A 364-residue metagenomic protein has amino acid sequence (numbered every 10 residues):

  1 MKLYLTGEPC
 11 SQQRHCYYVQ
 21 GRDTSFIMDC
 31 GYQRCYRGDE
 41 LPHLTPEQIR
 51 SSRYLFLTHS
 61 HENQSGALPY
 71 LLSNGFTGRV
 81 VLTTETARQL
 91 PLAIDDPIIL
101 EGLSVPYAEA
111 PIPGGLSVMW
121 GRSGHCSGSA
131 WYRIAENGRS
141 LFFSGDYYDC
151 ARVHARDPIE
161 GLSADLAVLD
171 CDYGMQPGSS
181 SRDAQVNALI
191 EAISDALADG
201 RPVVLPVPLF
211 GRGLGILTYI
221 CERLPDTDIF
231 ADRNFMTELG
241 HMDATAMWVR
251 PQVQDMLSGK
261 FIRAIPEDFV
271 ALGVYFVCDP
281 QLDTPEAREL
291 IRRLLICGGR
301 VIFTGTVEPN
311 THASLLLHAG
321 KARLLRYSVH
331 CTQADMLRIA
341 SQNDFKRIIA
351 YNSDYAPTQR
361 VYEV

Functional and structural regions predicted by a protein language model:
G7, M28-C30, S52-L68, V80-T84 (+9 more regions): Active-site neighborhood of phospho(di)ester-bond hydrolases with catalytic His/Asp-centered motifs
P9-R14, Y18-G78, L82-Q89, A93-G102 (+1 more regions): Pre-active-site segment of Zn-dependent metallo-hydrolases
S11, G259-V364: C-terminal regulatory/interaction regions
H15, G21, A110-L166: Catalytic core of the metallo-beta-lactamase
E47-R50, L71-F76, P158-S163, I291-C297 (+2 more regions): Short, conserved loop/helix-junction motifs that constitute active-site signature segments in enzyme catalytic cores
E85-S129, E136-N137, A244-G273: Metallo-beta-lactamase
L169-N187, V204, V249-Q252, L317-H330: Glycine-rich phosphate-binding "P-loop"
R182-V253, R338-V364: Binuclear metal-ion centers of metallo-dependent hydrolases, dominated by the metallo-beta-lactamase
